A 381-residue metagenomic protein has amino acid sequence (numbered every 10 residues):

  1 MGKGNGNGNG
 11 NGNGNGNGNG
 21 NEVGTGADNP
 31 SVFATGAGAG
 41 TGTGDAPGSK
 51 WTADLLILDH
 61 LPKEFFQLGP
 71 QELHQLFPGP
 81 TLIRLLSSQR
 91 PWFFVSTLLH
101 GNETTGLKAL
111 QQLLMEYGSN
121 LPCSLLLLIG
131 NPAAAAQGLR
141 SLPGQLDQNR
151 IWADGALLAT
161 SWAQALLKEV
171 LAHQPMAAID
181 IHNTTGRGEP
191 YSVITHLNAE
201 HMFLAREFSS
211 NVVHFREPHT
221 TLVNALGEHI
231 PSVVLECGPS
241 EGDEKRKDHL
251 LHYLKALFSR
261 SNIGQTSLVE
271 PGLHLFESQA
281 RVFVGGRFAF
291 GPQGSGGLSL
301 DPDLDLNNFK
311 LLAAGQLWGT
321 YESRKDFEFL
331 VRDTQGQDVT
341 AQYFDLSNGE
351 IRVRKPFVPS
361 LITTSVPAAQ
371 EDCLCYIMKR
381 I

Functional and structural regions predicted by a protein language model:
G2-G6, G20-I381: Structured catalytic-domain cores with a bias toward divalent-metal coordination
N9-N17: Low-complexity tandem-repeat tracts in intrinsically disordered regions
